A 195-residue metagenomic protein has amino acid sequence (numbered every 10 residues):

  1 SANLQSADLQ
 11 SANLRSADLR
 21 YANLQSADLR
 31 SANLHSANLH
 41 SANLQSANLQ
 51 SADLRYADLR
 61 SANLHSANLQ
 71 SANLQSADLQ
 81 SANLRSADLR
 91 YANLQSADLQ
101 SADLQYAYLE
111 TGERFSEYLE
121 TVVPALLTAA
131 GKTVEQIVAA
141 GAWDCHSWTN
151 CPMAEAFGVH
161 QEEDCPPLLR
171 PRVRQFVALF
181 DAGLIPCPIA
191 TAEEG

Functional and structural regions predicted by a protein language model:
S1-Q5, Y21, Q25, H35 (+8 more regions): Intrinsic low-complexity/IDR segments
A2-A12, A17: Extreme N-terminal basic, low-complexity initiation segments that serve as generic localization/processing leaders
